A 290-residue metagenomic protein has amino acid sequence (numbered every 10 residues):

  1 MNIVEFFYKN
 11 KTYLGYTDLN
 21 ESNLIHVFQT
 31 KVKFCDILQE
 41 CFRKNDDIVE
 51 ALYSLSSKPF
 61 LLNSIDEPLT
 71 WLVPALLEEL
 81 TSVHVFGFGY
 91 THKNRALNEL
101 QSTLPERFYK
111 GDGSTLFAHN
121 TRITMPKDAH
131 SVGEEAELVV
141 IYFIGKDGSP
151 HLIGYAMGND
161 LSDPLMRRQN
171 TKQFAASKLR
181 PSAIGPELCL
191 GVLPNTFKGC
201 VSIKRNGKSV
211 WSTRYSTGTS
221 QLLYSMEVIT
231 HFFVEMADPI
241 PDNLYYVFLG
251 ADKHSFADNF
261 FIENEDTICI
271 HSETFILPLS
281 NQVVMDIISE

Functional and structural regions predicted by a protein language model:
M1-C41: Gly/serine-rich nucleotide phosphate-binding loop at the start of the catalytic core of nucleotide/ADP-ribose-handling
N2, F7-N10, P164-E290: Catalytic-pocket segment enriched in acidic/His residues
Y8, L19, Q39-K204: Active-site microenvironments in enzyme catalytic cores
L14, I153, L249: Short glycine-rich loop/turn motifs that provide flexible caps or phosphate-binding loops at active sites
T30-K33, A156-S162, S216-G218: Short, solvent-exposed aromatic-acidic interface loops
V32, D36, D46, N195 (+1 more regions): Generic alpha-helical secondary structure signal
K33, F60-L62, G87-G89, S225 (+1 more regions): Helix N-terminus capping/helix-initiation residues
